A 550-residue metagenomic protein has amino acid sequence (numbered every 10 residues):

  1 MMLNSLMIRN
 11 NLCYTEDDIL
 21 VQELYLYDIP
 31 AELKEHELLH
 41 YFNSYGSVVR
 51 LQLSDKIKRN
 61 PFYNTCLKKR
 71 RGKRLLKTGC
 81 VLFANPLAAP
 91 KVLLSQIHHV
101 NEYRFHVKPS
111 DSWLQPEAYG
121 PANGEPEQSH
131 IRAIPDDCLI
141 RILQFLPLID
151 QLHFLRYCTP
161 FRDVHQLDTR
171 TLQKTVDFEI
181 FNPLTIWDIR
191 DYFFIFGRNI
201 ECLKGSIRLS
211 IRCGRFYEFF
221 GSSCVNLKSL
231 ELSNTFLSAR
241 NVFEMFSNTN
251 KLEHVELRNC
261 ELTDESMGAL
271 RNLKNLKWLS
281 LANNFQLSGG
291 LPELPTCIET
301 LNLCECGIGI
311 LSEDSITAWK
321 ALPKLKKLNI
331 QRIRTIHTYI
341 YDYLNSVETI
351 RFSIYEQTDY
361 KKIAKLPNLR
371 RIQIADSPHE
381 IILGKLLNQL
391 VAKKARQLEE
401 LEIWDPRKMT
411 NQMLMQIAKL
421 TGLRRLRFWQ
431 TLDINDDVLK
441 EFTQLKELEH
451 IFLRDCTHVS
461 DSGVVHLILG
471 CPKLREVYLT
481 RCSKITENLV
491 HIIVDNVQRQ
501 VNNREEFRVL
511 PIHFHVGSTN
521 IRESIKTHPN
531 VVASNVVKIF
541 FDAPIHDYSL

Functional and structural regions predicted by a protein language model:
M2-N234, S238-S247, E253-W278, F285-P295 (+3 more regions): N-terminal adaptor-interaction module of cullin-RING ubiquitin ligase components
M2-Y14, E23-P30, R50, R59-G72 (+6 more regions): C-terminal capping region of solenoid repeat domains
T175-D177, L301-L303, R371-I374: Intrinsically disordered, low-complexity linkers and tails
E218, L279, L301, K326-L328 (+1 more regions): Ankyrin repeat (ANK) tandem alpha-helical domains that serve as protein-protein interaction scaffolds, prominent
C260, A282-N284, C306-G309, Q331 (+2 more regions): Plant-skewed but cross-kingdom recognition/interaction modules and surfaces
